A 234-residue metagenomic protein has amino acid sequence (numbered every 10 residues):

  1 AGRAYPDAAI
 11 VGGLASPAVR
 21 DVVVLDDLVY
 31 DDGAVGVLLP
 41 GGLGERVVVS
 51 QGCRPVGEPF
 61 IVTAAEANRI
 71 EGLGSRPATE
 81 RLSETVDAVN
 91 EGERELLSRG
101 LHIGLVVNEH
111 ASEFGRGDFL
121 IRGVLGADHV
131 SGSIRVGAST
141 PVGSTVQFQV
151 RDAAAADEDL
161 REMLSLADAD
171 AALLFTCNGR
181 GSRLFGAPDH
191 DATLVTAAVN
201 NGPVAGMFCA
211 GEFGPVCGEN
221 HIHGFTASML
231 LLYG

Functional and structural regions predicted by a protein language model:
A1-A172, T176-G202, M207-G234: Small-residue-enriched flexible segments
